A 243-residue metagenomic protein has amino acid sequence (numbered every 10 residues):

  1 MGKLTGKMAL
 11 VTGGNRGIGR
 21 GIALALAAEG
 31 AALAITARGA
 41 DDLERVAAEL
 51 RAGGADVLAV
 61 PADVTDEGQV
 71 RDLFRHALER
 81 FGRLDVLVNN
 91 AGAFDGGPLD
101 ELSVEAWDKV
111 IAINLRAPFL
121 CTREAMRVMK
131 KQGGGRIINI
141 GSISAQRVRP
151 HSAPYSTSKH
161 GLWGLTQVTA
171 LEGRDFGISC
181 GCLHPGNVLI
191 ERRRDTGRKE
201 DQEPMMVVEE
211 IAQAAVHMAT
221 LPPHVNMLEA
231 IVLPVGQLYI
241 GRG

Functional and structural regions predicted by a protein language model:
M8, N15-G17: Conserved glycine-rich cofactor-binding loop
P61-L73, V104: The beta1-alpha1 cofactor-binding region of Rossmann-like NAD(H)/NADP(H)-dependent oxidoreductases
P98-L99, A106-I111: Substrate-binding pocket helix/loop in short-chain dehydrogenase/reductase
D100, R147-A153, P204: Active-site loop immediately N-terminal to the catalytic Tyr-X3-Lys motif of short-chain dehydrogenase/reductase
T122, S158: Active-site helix of classical SDR
S142: Residue(s) in the substrate-gating loop at a strand-loop-helix junction that position the organic substrate next
D175-I178, C182-L183, R198-I240: C-terminal helical subdomain
